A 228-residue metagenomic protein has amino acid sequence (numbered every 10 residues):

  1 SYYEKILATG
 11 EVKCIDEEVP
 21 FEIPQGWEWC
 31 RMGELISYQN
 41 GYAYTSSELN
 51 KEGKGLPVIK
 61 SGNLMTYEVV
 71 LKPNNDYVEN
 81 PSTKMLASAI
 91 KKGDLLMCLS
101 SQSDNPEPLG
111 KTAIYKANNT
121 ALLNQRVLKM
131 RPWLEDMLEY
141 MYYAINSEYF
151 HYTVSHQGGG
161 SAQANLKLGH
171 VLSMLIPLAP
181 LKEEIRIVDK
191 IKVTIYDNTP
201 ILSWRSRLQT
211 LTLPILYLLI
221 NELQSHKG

Functional and structural regions predicted by a protein language model:
S1-E11, G228: Extended, domain-scale alpha-helical bundle/helix-rich regions
I6, K13-E18, G33-E48, G62-L95 (+1 more regions): Sequence-specific dsDNA recognition surfaces
K13-Y42, L181-D189, V193-G228: Non-catalytic DNA-recognition/assembly elements of restriction-modification systems
V19-I23, N80-S82, L128-P132, L172-L178: Short, well-ordered beta-strand elements within core beta-sheets of diverse protein domains
L64-D76, L95-L123, E139-Y143, Y152-S161: Short, ligand-facing micro-motifs at secondary-structure edges
T120-L128, E139, G159-L181: A short glycine-rich beta-alpha junction/loop motif
E135-Y140, I185: Short, conserved charged micro-motifs
